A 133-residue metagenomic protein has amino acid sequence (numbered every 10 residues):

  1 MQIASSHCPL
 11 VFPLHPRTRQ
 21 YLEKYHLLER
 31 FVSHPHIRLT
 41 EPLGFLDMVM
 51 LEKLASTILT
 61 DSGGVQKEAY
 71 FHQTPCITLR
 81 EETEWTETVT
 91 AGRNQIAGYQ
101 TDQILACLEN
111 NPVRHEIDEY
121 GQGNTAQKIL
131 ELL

Functional and structural regions predicted by a protein language model:
Q2-H7, T18-L133: Nucleotide-activated sugar donor-binding and catalytic core shared by glycosyltransferases and related lipid-linked
P9-V11: Extended non-globular C-terminal regions
H15: Conserved C-terminal portion of the radical SAM core fold that forms the substrate/S-adenosylmethionine-binding
